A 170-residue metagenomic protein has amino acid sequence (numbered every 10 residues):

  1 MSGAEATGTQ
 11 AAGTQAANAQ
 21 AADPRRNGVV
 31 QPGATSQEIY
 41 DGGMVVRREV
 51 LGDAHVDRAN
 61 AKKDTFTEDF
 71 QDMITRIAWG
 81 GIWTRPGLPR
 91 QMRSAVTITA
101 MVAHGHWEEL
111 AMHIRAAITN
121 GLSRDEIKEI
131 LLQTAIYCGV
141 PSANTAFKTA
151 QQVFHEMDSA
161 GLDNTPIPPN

Functional and structural regions predicted by a protein language model:
S2-T9, A21-Q91, T119, T145-N170: Acidic, glycine/proline-rich low-complexity segments that act as flexible tails and inter-domain linkers
T75, M92-A95, L110, I127: N-terminal alpha-helical segment
T75, R115, L132-A135, Q151: Short amphipathic alpha-helical surface patches that mediate protein-protein
R93-M101, I130-T134: Short, structured motif recognition centered on aromatic/hydrophobic residues
A103-K128: Mid-chain, well-packed structural core segment of small domains
V140-P141: Substrate/cofactor-recognition hotspot
